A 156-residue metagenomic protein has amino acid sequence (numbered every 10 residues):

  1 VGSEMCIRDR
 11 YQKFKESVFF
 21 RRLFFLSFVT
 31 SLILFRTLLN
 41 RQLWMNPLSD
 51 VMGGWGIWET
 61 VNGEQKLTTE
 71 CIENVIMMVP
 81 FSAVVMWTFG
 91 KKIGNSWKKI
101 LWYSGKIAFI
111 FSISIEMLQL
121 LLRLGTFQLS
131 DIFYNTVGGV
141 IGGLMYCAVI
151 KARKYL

Functional and structural regions predicted by a protein language model:
S3, R8-L124, L129, V140-L156: Bulky hydrophobic segments
N135-T136: Hydrophobic alpha-helical segments of small multi-pass membrane proteins
